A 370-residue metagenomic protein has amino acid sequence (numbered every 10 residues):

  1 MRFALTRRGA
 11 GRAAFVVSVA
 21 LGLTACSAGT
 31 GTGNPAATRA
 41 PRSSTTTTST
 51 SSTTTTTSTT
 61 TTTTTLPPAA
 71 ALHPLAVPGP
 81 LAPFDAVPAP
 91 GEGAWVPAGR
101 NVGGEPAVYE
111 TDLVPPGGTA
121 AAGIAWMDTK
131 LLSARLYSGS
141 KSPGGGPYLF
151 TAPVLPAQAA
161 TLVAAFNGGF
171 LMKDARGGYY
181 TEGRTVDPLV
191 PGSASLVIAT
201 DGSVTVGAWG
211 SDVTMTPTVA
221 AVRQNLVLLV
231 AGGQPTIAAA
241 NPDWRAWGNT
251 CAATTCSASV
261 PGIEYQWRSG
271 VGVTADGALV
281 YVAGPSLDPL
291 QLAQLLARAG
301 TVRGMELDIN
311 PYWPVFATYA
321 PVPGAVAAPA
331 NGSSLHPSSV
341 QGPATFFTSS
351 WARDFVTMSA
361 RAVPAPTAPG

Functional and structural regions predicted by a protein language model:
M1-F15: Bacterial N-terminal signal peptides that target proteins for export
G22-A25: C-terminal motif of bacterial Sec signal peptides marking the signal peptidase cleavage site
S27-A36: Bacterial lipoprotein signal-peptidase II cleavage site
A28-G29, T61-L189: Zymogen propeptides
A37-T65: Extracellular mucin-like PTS domains
A122-W126, S195, L228, G270 (+1 more regions): Conserved hydrophobic/aromatic beta-strand scaffold that supports enzyme active sites
L136-T151, P156-P285, P289-R298: Aspartyl protease catalytic domain
V230-P235, A239-D243, C256-A368: Extended C-terminal subregions enriched in glycine
